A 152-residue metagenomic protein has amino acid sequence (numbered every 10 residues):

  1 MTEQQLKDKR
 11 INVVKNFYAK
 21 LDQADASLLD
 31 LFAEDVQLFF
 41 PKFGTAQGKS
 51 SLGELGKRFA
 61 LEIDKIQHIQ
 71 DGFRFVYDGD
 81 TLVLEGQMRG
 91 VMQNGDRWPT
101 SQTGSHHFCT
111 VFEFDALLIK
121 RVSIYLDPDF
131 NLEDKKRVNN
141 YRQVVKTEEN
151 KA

Functional and structural regions predicted by a protein language model:
M1-D30, E34, R142-A152: Short, low-complexity N-terminal intrinsically disordered segments enriched in polar/charged residues
M1-L6, E54, A60-A152: A beta-strand edge to alpha-helix "cap/lid" segment located at domain peripheries
V14-F17, S27-L29, V36, G48 (+4 more regions): Hydrophobic pocket/interface hotspot
A26-D78: A solvent-exposed, acidic/Ser-Thr-rich amphipathic alpha-helical stretch
